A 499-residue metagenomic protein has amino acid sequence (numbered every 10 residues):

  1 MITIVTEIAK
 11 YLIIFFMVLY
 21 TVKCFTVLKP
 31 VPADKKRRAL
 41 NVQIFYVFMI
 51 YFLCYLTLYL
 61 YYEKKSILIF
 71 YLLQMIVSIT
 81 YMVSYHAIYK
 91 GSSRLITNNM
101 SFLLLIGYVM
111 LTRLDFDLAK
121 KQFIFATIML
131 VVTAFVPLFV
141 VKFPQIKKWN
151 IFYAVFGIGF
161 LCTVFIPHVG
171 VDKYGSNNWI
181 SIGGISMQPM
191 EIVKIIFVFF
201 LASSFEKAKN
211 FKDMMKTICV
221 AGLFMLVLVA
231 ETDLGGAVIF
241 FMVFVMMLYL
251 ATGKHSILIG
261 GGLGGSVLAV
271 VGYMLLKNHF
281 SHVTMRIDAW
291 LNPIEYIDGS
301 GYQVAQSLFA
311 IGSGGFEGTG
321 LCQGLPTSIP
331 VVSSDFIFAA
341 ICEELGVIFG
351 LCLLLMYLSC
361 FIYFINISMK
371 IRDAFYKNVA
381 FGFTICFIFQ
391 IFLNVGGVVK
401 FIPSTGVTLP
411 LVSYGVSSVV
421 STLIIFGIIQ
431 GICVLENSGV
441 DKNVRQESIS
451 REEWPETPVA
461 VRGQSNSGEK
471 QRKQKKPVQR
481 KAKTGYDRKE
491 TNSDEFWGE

Functional and structural regions predicted by a protein language model:
M1-F16: Hydrophobic transmembrane alpha-helical segments in integral membrane proteins
V18, K400-K442: Transmembrane alpha-helices of multi-pass inner-membrane enzymes
V18-F25, M82-V83: Alpha-helical transmembrane segments
V22-A39: Membrane-interface helix-loop junction between the first two transmembrane segments
K64-G299, A339, E343-G397, I424 (+4 more regions): Hydrophobic alpha-helical transmembrane segments of multi-pass inner membrane proteins, especially in bacterial systems
I311-I348, I371: Long extracytoplasmic/lumenal interhelical loops at the membrane interface of multi-pass membrane proteins
